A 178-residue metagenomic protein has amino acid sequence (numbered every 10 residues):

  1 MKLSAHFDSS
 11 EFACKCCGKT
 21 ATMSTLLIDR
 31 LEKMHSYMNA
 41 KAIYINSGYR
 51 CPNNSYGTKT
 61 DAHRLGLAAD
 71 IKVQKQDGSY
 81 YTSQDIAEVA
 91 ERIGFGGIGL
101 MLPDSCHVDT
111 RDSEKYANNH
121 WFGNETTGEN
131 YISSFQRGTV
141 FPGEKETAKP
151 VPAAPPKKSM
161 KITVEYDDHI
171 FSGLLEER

Functional and structural regions predicted by a protein language model:
K2, Y131, G173-L174: Acidic/proline-rich low-complexity IDRs
K2-D112: Cell-envelope/glycan interface and biosynthesis
L65, V73-M160, E165-D167: Catalytic cores and adjacent binding grooves of peptidoglycan-active enzymes
T163-R178: C-terminal, disordered and strongly charge-biased linear tails with low hydrophobicity
